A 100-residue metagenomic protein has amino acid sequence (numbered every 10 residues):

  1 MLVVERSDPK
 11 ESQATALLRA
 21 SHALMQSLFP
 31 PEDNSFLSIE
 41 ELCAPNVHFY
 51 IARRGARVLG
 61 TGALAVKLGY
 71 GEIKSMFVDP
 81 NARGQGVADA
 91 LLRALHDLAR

Functional and structural regions predicted by a protein language model:
L2-K74, D79-P80, L92-R93, L98: Acetyl-CoA-dependent GNAT
R83-G84, R100: Nucleotide-sugar-dependent glycosyltransferase donor-binding/catalytic pocket residues
Q85, D89, R93: Residues forming the Rossmann-fold NAD(P)(H) cofactor-binding site
